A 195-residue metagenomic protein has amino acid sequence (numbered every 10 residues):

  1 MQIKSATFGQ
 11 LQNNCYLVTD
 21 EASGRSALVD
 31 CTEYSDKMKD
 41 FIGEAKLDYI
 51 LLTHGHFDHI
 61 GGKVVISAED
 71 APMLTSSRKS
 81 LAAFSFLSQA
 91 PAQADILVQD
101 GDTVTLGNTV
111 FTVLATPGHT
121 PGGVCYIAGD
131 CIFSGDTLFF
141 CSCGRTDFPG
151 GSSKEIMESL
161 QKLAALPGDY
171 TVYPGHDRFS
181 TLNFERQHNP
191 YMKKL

Functional and structural regions predicted by a protein language model:
M1-A45, C125-G135: Conserved beta-strand hairpin/beta-sheet module of binuclear metal-dependent hydrolase folds, prominently
I3-A6, L17, D100-I127: Core dinuclear metal-dependent hydrolase active-site scaffold
A6-T7, L87, Q93-D95, A115-P117: Short Gly/Pro-enriched turn/cap motifs at secondary-structure boundaries
L11, Y34, H56, D70 (+4 more regions): A generic "binding-loop/recognition-motif" signal
L28-V29, D48-G55, V64-S67, A115-G118 (+2 more regions): Active-site neighborhood of phospho(di)ester-bond hydrolases with catalytic His/Asp-centered motifs
E33-T105, Y191: Active-site HxH/HxHxD metal-binding segment of metal-dependent hydrolases
S80, V110-A115, T120-L195: Metallo-beta-lactamase
